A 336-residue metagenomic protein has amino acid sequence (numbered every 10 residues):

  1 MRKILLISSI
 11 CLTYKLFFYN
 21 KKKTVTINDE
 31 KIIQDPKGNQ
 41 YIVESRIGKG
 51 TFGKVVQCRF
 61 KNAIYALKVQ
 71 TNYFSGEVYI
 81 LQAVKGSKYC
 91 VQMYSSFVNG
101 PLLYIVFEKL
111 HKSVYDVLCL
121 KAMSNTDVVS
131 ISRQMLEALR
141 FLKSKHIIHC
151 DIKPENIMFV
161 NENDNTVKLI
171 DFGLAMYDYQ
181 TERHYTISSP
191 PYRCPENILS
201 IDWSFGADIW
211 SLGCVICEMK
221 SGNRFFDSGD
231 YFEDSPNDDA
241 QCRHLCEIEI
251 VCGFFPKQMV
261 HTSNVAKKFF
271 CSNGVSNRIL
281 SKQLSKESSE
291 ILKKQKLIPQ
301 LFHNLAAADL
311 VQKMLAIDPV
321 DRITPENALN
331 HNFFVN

Functional and structural regions predicted by a protein language model:
E44-G50, V55: Protein kinase glycine-rich loop
K54-T71: Glycine-rich ATP phosphate-binding loop
Q92-L103, H111: Short beta-strand micro-motifs within the conserved protein kinase catalytic domain, predominantly in the N-lobe
I131-S132: Activation segment signature within eukaryotic-like protein kinase domains
K143-V160: Catalytic-loop of the protein kinase fold
E155-S188: Activation segment/activation loop of eukaryotic-type protein kinase catalytic domains
D208: Conserved catalytic-loop aspartate of Hanks-type protein kinases
C252-L310: C-terminal lobe substrate-recognition/regulatory segment of protein kinase catalytic domains
